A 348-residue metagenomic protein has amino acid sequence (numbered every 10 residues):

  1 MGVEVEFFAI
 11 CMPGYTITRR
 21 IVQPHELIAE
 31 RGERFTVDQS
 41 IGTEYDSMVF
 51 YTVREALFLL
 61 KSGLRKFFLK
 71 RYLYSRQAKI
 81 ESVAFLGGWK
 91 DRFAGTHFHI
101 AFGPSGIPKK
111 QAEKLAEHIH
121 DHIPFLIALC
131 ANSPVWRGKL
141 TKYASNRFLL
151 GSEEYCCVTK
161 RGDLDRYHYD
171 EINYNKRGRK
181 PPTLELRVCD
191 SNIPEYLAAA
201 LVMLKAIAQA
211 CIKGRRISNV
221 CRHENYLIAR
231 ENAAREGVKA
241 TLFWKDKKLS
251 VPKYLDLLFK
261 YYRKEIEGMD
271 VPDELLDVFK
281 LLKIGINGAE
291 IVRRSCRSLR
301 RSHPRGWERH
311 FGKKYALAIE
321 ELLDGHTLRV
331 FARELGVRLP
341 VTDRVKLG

Functional and structural regions predicted by a protein language model:
M1-I80, L86-W89, E117, A128-G348: C-terminal accessory/tail domains of diverse enzymes
A78-L126, C130: Long, hydrophobic, well-ordered secondary-structure blocks that form the structural core and pocket-lining surfaces
